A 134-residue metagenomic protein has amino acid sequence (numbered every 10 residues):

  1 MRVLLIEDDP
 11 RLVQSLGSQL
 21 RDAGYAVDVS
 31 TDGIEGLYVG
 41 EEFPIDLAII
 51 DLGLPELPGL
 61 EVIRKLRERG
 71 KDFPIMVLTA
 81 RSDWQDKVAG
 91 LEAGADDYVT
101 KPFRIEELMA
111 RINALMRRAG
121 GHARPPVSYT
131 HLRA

Functional and structural regions predicted by a protein language model:
M1-H122: N-terminal/domain-start alpha-helical segments
R124-S128: Regulatory hinge/linker segments at domain boundaries that couple sensory/effector modules to output domains
T130-A134: Conserved small/polar residues in nucleotide/adenosyl-binding loops
